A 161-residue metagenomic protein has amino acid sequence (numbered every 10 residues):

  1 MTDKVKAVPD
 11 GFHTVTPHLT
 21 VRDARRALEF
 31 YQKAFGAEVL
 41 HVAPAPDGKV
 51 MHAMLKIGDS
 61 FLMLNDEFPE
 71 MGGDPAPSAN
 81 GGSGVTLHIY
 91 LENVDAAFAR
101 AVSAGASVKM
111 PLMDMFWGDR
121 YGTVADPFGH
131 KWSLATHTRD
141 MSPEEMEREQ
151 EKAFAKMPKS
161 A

Functional and structural regions predicted by a protein language model:
M1-H18, L28-E29, F35-A125, A135-A161: Vicinal oxygen chelate
V21-R25: Short acidic-aromatic low-complexity motifs
F128: C-terminal catalytic core of tyrosine-transesterase DNA break-rejoin enzymes
